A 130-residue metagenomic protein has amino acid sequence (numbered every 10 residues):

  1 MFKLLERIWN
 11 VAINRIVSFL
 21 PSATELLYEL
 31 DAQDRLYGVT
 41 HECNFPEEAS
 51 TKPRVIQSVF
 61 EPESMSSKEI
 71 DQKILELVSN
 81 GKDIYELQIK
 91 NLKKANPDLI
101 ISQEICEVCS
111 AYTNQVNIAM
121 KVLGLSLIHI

Functional and structural regions predicted by a protein language model:
F2-I128: N-terminal ligand-binding lobe of clamshell/alpha-beta domains
